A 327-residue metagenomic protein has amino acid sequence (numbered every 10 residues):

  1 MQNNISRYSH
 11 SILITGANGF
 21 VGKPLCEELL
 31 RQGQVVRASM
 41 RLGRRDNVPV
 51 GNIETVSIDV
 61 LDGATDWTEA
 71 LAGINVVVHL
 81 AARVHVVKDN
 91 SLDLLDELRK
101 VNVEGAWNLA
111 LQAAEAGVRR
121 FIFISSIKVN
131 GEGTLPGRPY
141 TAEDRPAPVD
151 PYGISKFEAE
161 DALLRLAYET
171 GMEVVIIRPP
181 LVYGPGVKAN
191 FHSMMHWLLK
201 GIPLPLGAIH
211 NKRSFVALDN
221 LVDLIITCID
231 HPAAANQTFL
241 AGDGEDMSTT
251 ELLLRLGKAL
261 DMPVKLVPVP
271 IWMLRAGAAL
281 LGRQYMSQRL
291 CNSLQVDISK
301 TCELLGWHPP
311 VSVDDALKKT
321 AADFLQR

Functional and structural regions predicted by a protein language model:
Q2-N3, V311-R327: Amphipathic terminal alpha-helices
S11-Q32: N-terminal Rossmann NAD(P)H-binding glycine-rich loop of SDR-like oxidoreductase domains
I58-V103, N108, Q112, E132: NAD(P)H-binding glycine-rich loop region in Rossmannoid oxidoreductase-like domains and their noncatalytic homologs
W107-P151: Conserved Rossmann-fold NAD(P)-dependent oxidoreductase catalytic core, especially the SDR/UDP-sugar
A147-V175: Active-site Tyr-X1-5-Lys
V187-S193, G207-I229, N236-L240: Substrate-positioning beta->alpha
L218, E251, G277-H308: Conserved C-terminal active-site "lid" loop/helix of NAD(P)H-dependent oxidoreductases that clamps the redox cofactor
T227-M286, D314, K318-A321: Mid/C-terminal beta-alpha module of Rossmann-like enzyme folds, strongest in SDR-family dehydrogenases/epimerases
